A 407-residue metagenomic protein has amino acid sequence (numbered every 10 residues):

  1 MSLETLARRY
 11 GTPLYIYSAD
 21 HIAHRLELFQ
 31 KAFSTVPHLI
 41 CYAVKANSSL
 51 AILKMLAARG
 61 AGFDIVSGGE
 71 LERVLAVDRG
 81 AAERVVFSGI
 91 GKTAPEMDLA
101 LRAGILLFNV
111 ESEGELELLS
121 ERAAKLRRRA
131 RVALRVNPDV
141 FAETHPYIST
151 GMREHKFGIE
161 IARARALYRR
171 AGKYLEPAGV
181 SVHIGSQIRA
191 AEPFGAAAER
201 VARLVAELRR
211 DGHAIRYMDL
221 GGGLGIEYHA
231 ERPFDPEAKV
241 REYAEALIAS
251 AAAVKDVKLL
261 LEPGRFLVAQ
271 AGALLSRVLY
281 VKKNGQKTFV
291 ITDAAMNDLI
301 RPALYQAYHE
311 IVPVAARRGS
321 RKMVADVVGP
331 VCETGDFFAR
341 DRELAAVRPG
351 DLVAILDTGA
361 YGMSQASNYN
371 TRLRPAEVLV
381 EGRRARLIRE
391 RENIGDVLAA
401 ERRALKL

Functional and structural regions predicted by a protein language model:
M1-A130, R169-E176, R210-H213, R383-L407: A charged N-terminal "starter" segment
I22, K45, S67, A100 (+7 more regions): Conserved, mostly hydrophobic/aromatic
C41-Y42, F63, S88-G89, F108-E111 (+5 more regions): Glycine- and other small-residue-rich loops at beta-strand/loop junctions that grip anionic moieties
A46-S48, G69-E70, G91-T93, S112-G114 (+6 more regions): Active-site-proximal loop/turn and secondary-structure-junction residues that shape catalytic pockets, frequently
I52-K54, L75-A76, M97-R102, L119-R122 (+6 more regions): Short acidic, glycine/serine/threonine-rich loops at helix termini
D64-I65, N109, A133, S181 (+2 more regions): Conserved beta-strand positions in the central sheet of alpha/beta enzyme cores
P138-Y280, N370: Active-site loop/helix belt of alpha/beta enzymes
D256-L407: Charged (often Lys/Glu-rich) extended helix/loop segments that serve as interaction or gating elements
